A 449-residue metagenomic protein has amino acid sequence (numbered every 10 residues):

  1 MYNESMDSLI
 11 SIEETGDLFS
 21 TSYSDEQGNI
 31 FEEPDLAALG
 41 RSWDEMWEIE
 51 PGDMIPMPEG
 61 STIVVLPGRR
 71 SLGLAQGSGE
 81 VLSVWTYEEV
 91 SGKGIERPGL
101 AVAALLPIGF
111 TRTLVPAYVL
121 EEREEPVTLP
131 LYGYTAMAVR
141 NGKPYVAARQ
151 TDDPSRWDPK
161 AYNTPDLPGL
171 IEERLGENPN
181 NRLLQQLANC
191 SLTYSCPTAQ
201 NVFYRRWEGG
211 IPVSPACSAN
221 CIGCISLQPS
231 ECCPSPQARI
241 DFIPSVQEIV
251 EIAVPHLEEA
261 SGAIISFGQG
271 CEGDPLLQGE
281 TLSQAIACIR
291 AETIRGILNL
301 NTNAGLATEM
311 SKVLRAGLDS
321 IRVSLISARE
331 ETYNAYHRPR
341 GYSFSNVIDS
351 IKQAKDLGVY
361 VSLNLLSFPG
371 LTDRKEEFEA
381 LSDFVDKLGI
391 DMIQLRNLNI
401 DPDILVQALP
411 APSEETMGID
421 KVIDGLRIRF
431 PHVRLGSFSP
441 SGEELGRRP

Functional and structural regions predicted by a protein language model:
M1-G176, E379-P449: Auxiliary Fe-S-binding modules of radical SAM enzymes
T151-W207, I211: Acidic, low-complexity intrinsically disordered segments
Y194-Q228, I264-F267: N-terminal pre-triad scaffold of radical SAM enzymes
E208, P212, Q228-A285, R290-E309 (+3 more regions): Core AdoMet radical
G279-R295, F344-V361, P412-S437: Alpha-helix-loop-beta-strand connector modules within alpha/beta enzyme cores
G305, A328, F368-G370, I400 (+1 more regions): Residue-level marker for beta-strand->alpha-helix junctions and adjacent short loops that shape enzyme
T308-R315, G370-K387, L445-R447: Catalytic cores of alpha/beta
R338-R340, S350-E377: Conserved strand-turn element in the central/C-terminal portion of the radical SAM core barrel that lines
